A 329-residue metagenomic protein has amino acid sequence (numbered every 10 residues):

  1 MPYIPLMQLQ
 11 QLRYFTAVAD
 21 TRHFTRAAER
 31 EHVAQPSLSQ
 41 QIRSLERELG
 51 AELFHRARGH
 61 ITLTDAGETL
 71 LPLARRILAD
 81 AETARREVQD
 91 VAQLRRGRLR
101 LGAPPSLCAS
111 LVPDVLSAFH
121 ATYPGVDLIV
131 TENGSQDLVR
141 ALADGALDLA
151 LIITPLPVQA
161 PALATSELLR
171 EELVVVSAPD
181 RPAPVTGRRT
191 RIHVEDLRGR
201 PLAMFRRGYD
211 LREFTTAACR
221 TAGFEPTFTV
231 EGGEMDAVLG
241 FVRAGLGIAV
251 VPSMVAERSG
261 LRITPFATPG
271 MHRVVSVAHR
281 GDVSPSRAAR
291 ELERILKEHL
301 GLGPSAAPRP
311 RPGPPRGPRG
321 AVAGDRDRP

Functional and structural regions predicted by a protein language model:
I4-L6, V91, D114-A118, S135-A178 (+4 more regions): Short beta-strand-centered segments that line the small-molecule binding cleft or hinge of alpha/beta clamshell
V18-S37, H60: Short helix-boundary/capping micro-motifs
E46-L63, E68: A short LG(V/I)-centered, amphipathic sequence patch enriched for acidic residue(s) preceding the LG motif
E48-L49, L70-A92, V115: Alpha-helical linker/hinge and terminal dimerization helices associated with HTH transcriptional regulators
R96-Q159, G232, R326: Central regulatory/effector-binding core of bacterial HTH transcription factors
G102, L173-V174, R189-L211, H299-P304: Short loop->beta-strand "edge-of-pocket" segments that line small-molecule binding or catalytic clefts across diverse
N133-L147, I153, G208-T264, P318-G324 (+1 more regions): Hydrophobic hinge/microswitch elements
T264-R309: A late-sequence structural motif
